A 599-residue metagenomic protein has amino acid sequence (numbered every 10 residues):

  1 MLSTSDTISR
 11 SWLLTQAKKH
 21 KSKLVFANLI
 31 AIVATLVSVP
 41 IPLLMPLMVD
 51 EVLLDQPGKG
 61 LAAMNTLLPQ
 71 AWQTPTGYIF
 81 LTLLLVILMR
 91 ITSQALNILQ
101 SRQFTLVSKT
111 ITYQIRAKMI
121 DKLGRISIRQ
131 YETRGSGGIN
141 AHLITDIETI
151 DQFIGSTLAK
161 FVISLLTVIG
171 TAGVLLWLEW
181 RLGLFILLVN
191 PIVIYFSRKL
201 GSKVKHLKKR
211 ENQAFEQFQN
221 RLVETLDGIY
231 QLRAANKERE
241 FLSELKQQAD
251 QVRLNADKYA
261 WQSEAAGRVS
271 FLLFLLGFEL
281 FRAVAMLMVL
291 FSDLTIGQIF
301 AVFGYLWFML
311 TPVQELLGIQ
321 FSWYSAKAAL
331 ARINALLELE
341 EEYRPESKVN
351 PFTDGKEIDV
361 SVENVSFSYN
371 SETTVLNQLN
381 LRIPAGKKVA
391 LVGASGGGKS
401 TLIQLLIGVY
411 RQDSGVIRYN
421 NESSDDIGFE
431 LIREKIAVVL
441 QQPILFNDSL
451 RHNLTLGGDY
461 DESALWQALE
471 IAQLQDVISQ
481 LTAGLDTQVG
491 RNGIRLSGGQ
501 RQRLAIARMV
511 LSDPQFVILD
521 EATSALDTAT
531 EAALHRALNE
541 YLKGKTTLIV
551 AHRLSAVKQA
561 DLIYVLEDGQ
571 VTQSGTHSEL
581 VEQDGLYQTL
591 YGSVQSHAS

Functional and structural regions predicted by a protein language model:
M1-I41, L53-T82, T92, L96-F104 (+11 more regions): Membrane-integrated ABC transporters
I8-S9, L13, A17, F104 (+2 more regions): Juxtamembrane loop-to-helix connectors within ABC transporter transmembrane domains
L24-L36, V86, A159-R210, A283-L294: Transmembrane helices of ABC transporter permease
V86-S93, N97, N190-S197, S263-A283 (+1 more regions): Hydrophobic alpha-helical segments in the permease module
G135-G137, R210-Y259, K348: Loop segments that connect adjacent transmembrane helices in multi-pass transporters
A234-K237, W261, F308-E338: Cytosolic ends of transmembrane helices, especially the final helix of ABC transmembrane type-1 domains
T353-S599: ABC-type nucleotide-binding domain
